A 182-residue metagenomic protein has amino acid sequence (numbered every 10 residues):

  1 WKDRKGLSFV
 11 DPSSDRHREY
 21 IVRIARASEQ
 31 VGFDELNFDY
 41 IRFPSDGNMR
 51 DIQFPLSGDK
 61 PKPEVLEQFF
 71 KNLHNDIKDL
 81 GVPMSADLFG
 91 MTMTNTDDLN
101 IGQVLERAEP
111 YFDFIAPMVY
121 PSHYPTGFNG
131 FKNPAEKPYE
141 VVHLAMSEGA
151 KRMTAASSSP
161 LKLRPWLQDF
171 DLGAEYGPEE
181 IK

Functional and structural regions predicted by a protein language model:
W1-P12, G47-S57, F128-K132: Surface-exposed, active-site-proximal loop segments in enzymatic domains
W1-Q30: Active-site-adjacent "subsite" loops/lids of carbohydrate-active enzymes
S28-V31, Q103, Y176: Short coil/turn linker and secondary-structure boundary residues
E29-Q30, A108, K182: Non-catalytic positions within long, well-ordered alpha-helices that form the structural scaffold/packing of enzyme
V31-P63: Active-site-proximal loop/short-helix segments that contain or immediately flank catalytic acid/base residue(s)
L56-G173: Glycoside hydrolase catalytic-domain groove-lining segments
G177-I181: Catalytic cores of alpha/beta
